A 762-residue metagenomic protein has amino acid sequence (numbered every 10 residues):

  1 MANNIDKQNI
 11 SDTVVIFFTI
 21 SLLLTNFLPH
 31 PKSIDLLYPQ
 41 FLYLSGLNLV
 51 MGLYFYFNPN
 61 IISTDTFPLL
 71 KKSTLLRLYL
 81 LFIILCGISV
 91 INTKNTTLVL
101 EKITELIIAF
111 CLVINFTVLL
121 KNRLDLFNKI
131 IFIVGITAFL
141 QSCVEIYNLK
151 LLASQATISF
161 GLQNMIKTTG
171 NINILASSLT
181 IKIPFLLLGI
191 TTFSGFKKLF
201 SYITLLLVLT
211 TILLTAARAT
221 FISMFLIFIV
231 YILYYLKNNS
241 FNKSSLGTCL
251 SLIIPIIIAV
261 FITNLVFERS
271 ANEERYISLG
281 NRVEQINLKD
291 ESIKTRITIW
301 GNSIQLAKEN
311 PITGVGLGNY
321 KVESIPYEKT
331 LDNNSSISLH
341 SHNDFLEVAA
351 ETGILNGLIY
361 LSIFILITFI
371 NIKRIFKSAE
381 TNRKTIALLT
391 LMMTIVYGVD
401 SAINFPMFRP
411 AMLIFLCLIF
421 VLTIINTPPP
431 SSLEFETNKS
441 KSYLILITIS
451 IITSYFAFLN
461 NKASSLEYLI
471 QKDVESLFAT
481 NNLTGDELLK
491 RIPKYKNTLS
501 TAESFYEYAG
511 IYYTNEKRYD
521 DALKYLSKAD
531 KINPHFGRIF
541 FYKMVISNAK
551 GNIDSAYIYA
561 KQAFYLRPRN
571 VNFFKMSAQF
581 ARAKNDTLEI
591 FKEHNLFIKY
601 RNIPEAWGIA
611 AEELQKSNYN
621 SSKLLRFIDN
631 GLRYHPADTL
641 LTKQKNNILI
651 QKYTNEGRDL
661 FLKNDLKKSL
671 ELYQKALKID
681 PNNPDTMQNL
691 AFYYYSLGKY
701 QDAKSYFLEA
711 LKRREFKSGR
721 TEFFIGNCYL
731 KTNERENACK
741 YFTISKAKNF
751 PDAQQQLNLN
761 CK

Functional and structural regions predicted by a protein language model:
M1-G87, K94-E101, I108-G135, G189-Y202 (+14 more regions): Transmembrane signal-anchor hairpin modules in multi-pass inner-membrane enzymes, especially those that act on
D6, T13-L28, L44-F55, L80-I91 (+10 more regions): Alpha-helical transmembrane segments of multi-pass inner-membrane proteins
M165, I227-F228, V260-N302, K308 (+2 more regions): Flexible juxtamembrane loops connecting transmembrane helices in multi-pass membrane enzymes that build or modify
N171, E284, L288-D290, K294-S338 (+2 more regions): TM-adjacent membrane-interface loops and short helices in multi-pass inner/ER membrane proteins
S504-F505, I539, F573, A606-W607 (+4 more regions): TPR alpha-solenoid repeat register
Y508, Y542, M576, I609-A610 (+5 more regions): Canonical tetratricopeptide repeat
N515, A549, A583, K616-S617 (+6 more regions): Register position in tetratricopeptide repeats
